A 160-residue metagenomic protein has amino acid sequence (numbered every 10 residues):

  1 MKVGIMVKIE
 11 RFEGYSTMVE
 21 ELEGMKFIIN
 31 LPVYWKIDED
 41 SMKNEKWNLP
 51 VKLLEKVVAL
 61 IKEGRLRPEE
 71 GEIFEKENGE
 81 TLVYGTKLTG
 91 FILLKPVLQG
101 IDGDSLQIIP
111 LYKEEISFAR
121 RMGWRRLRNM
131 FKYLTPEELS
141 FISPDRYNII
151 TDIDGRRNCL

Functional and structural regions predicted by a protein language model:
M1-E13, L22, F27-L160: Acidic, proline/glycine-rich low-complexity IDRs
